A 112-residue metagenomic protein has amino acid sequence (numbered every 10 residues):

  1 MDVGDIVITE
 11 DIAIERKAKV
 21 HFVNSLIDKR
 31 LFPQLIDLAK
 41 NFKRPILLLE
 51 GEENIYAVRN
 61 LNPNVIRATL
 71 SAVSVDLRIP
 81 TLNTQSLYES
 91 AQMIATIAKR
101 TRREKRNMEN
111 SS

Functional and structural regions predicted by a protein language model:
M1-S112: Extended, alpha-helix-rich binding/interface surfaces that flank or overlap catalytic cores and mediate recognition
